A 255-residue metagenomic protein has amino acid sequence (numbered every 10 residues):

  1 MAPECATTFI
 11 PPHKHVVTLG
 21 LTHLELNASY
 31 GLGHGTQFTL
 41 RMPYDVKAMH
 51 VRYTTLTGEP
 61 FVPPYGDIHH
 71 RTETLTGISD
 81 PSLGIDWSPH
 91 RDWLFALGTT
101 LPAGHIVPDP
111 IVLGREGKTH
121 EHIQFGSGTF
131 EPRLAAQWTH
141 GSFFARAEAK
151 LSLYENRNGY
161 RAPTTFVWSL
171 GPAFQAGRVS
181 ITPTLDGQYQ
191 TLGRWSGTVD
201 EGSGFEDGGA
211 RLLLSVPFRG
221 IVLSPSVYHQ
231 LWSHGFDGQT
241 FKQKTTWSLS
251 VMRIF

Functional and structural regions predicted by a protein language model:
M1-H23, Y53, T57: Surface-exposed strand-loop-strand hairpins of Gram-negative outer-membrane beta-barrel proteins
A2-T8, D67, S142-F144, E155-F255: Outer membrane beta-barrel transmembrane domains
P12-V16, N27, H69-T76: Short coil/turn segments at secondary-structure boundaries
V17-L21, E73-D80, F125-E131, G159-T165 (+2 more regions): Transmembrane beta-barrel outer-membrane domains
L19-Y30, Q37, P43: N-terminal functional module of multi-domain proteins
H23-E25, S82-G84, E131-A135, V167-S169 (+2 more regions): Membrane-embedded beta-strand positions in outer-membrane beta-barrel channels/transporters
G31-G35, V51, H90-F95, Q175-T182 (+1 more regions): Short loop/turn motifs that connect adjacent beta-strands in outer-membrane beta-barrel proteins
K47-A162: Outer-membrane pore/translocation modules
